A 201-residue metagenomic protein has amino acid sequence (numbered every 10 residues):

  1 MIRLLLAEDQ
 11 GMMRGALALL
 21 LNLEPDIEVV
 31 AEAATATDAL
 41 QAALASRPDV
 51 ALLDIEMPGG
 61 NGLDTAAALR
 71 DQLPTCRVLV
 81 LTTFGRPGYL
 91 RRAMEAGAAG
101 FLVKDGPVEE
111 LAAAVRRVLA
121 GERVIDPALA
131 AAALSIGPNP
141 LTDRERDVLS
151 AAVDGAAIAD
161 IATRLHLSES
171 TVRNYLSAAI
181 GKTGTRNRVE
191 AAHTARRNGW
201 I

Functional and structural regions predicted by a protein language model:
E8-Q10: Conserved acidic carboxylate
M13, P58: The feature encodes the CheY-like receiver
E32-V50: Acidic, metal-coordinating helix/loop segments flanking the phosphotransfer/catalytic sites of two-component signaling
T35-D38, G59-T65: Acidic catalytic/metal-coordinating carboxylates
Q41, L63-T75: Short amphipathic alpha-helix used as the core "switch/output" element in two-component signaling
D54, T82: Active-site residues of response regulator receiver
G88-D147, W200: Short, flexible helix-to-coil linker/hinge segments that flank and couple to helix-turn-helix
G155-E190: Recognition helix of helix-turn-helix DNA-binding domains
